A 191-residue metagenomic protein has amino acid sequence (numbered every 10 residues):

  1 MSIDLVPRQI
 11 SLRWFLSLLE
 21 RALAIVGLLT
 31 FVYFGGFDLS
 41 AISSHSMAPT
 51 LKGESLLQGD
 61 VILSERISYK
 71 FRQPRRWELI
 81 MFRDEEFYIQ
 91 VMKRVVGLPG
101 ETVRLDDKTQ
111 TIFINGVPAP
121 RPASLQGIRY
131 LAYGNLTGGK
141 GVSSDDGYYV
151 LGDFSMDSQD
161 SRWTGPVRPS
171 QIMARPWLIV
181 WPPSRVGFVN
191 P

Functional and structural regions predicted by a protein language model:
S2-L23, F31-P191: Soluble "head" domains of membrane/secretory-pathway proteins
